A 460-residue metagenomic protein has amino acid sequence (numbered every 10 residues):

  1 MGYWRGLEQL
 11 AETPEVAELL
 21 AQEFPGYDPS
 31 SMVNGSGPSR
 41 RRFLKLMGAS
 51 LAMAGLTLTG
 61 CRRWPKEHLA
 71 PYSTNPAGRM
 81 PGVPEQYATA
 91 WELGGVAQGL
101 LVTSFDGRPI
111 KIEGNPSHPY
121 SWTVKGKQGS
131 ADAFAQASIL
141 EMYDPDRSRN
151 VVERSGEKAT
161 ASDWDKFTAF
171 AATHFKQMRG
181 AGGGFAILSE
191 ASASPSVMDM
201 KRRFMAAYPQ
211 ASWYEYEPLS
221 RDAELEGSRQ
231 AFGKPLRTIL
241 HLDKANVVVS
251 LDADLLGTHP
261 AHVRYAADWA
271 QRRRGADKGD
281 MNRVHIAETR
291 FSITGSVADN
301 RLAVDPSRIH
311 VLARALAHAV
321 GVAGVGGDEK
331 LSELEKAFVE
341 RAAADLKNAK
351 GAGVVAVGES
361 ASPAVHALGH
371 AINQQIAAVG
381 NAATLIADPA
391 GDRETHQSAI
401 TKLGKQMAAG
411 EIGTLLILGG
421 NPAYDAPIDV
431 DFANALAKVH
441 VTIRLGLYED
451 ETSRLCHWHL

Functional and structural regions predicted by a protein language model:
M1-L334, E340: N-terminal export/assembly segments and adjacent metallocofactor-ligating motifs of anaerobic energy-metabolism
A186-L188, V248-D252, H285, V354-A356 (+3 more regions): Structural motif
A223, G257-P260, T294, A364-V365 (+2 more regions): Extracytoplasmic/secreted cell-surface and envelope-processing proteins
A245-N246, A298-D299, I412, V439-H440 (+1 more regions): Short, well-ordered alpha-helix to beta-strand connector turns
K278, N300-A408: Active-site phosphate/pyrophosphate-binding segments
A287-S292, L445-E451: Short, polar loop motifs at secondary-structure junctions
V430-A433, A437-D450: Phosphate/diphosphate-binding loops
D450-L460: Flexible glycine/proline-rich, aromatic-decorated loop/lid segments
